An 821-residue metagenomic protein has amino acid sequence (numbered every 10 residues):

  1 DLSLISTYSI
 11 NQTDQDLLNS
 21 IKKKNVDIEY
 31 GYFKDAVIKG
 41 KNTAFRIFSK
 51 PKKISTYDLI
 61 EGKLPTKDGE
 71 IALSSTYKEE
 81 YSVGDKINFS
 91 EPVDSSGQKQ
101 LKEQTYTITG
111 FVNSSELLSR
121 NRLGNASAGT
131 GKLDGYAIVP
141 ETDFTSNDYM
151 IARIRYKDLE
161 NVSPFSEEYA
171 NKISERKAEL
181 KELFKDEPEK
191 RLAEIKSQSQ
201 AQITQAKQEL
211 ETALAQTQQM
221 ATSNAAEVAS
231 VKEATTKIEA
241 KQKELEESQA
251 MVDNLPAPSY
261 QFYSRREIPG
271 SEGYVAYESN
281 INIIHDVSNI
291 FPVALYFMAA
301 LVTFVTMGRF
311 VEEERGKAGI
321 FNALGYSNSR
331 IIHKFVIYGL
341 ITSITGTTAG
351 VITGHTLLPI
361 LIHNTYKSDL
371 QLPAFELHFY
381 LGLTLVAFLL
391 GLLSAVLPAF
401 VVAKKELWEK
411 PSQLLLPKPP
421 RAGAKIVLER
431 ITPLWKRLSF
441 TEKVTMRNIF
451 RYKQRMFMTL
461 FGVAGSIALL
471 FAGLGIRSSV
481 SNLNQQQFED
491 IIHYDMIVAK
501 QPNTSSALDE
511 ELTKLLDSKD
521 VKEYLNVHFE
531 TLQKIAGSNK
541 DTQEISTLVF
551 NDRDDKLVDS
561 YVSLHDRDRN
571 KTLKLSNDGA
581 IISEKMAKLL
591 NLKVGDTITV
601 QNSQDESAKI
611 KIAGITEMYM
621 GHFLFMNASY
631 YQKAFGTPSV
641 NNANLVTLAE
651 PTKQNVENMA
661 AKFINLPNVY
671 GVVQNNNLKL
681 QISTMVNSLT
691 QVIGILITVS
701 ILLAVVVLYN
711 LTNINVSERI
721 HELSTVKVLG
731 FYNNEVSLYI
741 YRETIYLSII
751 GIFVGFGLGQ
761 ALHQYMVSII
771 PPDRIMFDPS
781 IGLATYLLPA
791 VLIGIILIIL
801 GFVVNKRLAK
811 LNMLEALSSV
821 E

Functional and structural regions predicted by a protein language model:
D1-F297, R309, N328, L483 (+2 more regions): Membrane transport/envelope proteins' first extracytoplasmic loop
G270-G273, N280, S329-H333, I337 (+6 more regions): Alpha-helical membrane-protein architecture signal
L301-L340, T690, G694, A704-S748: Interfacial "coupling" helices/loops that link adjacent transmembrane helices in transporter permeases
F304-R309, E314-G316, L340-L372, L381-W408 (+4 more regions): Small-residue-rich transmembrane alpha-helices
V336, A424-G465, N715-E718, Y741 (+3 more regions): N-terminal Sec/SRP start-transfer signal
L407-I426, R807-E821: Short cytosolic juxtamembrane segments of multi-pass membrane proteins
F440-N577, E584-K585, D596: Juxtamembrane segments of multi-pass membrane proteins
